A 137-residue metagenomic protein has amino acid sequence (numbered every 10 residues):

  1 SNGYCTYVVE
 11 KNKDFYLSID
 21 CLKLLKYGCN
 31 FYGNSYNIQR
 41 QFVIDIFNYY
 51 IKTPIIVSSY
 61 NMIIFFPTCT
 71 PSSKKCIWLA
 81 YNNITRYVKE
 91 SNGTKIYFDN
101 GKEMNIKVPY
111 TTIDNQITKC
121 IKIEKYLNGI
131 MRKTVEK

Functional and structural regions predicted by a protein language model:
S1-L79, T85-K137: Eukaryotic intrinsically disordered, low-complexity regulatory linkers and tails enriched in Ser/Thr/Pro
